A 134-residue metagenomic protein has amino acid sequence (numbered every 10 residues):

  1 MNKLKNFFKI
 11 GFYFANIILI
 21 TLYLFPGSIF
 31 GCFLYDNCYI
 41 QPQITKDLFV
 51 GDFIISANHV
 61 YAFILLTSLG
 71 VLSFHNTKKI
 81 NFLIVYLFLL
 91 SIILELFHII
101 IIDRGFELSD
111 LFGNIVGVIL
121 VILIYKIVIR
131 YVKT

Functional and structural regions predicted by a protein language model:
M1-L111, I115, I119-T134: Bulky hydrophobic segments
